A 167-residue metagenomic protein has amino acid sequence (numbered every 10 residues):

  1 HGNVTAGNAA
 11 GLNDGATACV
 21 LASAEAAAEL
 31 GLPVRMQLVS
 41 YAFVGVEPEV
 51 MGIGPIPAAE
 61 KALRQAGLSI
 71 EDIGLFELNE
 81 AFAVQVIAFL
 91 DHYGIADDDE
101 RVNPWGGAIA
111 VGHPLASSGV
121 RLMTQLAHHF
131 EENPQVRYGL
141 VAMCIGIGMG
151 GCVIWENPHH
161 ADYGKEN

Functional and structural regions predicted by a protein language model:
H1-N167: Claisen-condensing/thiolase-fold acyl-transfer catalytic domains that form or cleave C-C bonds in fatty acid
